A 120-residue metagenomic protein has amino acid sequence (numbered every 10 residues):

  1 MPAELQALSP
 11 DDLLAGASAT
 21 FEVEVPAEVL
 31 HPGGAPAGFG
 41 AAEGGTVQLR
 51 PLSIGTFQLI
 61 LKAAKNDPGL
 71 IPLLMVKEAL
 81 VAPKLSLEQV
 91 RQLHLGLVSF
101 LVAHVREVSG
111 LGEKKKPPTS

Functional and structural regions predicted by a protein language model:
M1-Q58, T119-S120: Short, charged/polar N-terminal "headpieces" of proteins
F39-S120: Short, surface-exposed, charged amphipathic helix/loop patches that serve as local interaction elements
